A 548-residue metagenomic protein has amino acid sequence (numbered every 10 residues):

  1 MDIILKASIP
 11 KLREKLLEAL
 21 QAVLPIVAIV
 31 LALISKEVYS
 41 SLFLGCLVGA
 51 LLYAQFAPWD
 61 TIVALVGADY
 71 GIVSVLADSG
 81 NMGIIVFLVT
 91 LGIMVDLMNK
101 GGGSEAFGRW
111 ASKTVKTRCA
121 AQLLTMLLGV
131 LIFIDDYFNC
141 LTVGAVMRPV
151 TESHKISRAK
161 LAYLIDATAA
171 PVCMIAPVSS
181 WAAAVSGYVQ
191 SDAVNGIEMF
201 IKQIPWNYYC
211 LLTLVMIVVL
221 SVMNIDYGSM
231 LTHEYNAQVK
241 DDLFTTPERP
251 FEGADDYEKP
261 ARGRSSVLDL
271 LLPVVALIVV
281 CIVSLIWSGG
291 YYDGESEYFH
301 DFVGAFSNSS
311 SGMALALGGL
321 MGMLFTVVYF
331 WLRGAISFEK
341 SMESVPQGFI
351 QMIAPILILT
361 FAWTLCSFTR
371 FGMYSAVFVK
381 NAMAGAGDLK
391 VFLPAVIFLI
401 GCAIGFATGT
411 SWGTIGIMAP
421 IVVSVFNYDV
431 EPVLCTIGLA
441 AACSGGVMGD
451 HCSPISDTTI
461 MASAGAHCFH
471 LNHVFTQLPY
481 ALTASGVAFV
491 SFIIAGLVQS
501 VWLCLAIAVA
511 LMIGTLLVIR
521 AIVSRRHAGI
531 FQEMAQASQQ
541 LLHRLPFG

Functional and structural regions predicted by a protein language model:
L16-L17, G71-M82, M199-N207, H300-G319 (+2 more regions): Interfacial loop-to-helix junctions that mark the boundaries of transmembrane helices in multi-pass membrane
L24, A28-L31, S35, Y39-S40 (+2 more regions): Hydrophobic, small-residue-rich membrane helices and short re-entrant helix-turn-helix hairpins that build
L24-I34, G45-L52, F87-D96, L128-I132 (+11 more regions): Hydrophobic core segments of alpha-helical transmembrane domains in multi-pass membrane transport and ion-translocation
L42-D69, N236, I286-F302, F371-M383: Interfacial/capping segments of alpha-helical transmembrane domains
P58-A162, A335-D429: Membrane-embedded alpha-helical segments and adjacent helix-loop junctions characteristic of multi-pass solute
A111-I197, A407-M448, D457-N472, L516-A521: Hydrophobic transmembrane alpha-helices that form the pore/transport pathway of multi-pass ion and small-solute
V150-L243, Y257-D269, T459-L516: Membrane-core helix-loop-helix motifs of multi-pass transport proteins
T213-N308, L324-E343, L471-L478, A506-G548: Long, contiguous bundles of hydrophobic transmembrane helices that form the permeation core of multi-pass
